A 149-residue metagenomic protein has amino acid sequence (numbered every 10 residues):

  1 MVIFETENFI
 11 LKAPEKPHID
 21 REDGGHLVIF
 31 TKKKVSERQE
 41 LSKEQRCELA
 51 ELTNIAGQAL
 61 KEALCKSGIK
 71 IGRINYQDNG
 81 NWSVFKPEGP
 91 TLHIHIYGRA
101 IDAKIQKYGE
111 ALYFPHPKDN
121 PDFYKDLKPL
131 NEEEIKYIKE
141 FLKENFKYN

Functional and structural regions predicted by a protein language model:
M1-N149: HIT superfamily nucleotide-processing domains
